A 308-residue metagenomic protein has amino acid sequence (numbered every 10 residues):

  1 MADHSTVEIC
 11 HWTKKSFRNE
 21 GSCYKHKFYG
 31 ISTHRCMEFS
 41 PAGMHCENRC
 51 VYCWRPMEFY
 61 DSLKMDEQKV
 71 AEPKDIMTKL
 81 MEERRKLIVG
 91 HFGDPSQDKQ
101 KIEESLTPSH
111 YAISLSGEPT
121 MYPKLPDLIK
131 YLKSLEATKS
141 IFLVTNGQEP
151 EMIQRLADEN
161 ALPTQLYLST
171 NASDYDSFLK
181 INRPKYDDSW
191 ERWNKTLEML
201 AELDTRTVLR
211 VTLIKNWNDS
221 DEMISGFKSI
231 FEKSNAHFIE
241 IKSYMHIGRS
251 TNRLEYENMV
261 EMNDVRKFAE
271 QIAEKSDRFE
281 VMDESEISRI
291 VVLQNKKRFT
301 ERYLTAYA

Functional and structural regions predicted by a protein language model:
M1-K27, A201-D204, K215-A308: Auxiliary Fe-S-binding modules of radical SAM enzymes
M1-K86: Flexible, acidic/Gly-rich N-terminal and inter-domain linker regions that tether and position cofactor-handling modules
H34, L106-P108, S285-S288: Short Gly/Ser/Thr- and Asp/Glu-enriched loop/turn motifs at secondary-structure junctions
C46-R49, Y60, Y175, H246 (+1 more regions): Short, acidic Gly/Pro/Ser/Thr-rich loop/turn segments
R55, K69, D94-K99, V144 (+1 more regions): Short amphipathic alpha-helical segments embedded in low-complexity Lys/Glu-rich regions
D75-S105: Short Fe-S-cluster ligation motifs
D94-Y256, V260-N263, Q271: Conserved AdoMet/S-adenosylmethionine-binding subsite of the radical SAM
